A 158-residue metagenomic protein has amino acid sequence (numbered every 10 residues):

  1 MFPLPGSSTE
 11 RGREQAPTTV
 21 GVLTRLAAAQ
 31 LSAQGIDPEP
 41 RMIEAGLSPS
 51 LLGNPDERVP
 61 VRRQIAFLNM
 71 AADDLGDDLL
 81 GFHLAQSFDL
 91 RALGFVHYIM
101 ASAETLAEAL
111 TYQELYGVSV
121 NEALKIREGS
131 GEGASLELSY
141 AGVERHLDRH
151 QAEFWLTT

Functional and structural regions predicted by a protein language model:
M1-S139, H150-Q151: N-terminal low-complexity or simple alpha-helical regulatory segments that function as activation/interaction modules
R149-T158: Cytosolic nucleotide-utilizing catalytic cores of signal-transduction proteins
